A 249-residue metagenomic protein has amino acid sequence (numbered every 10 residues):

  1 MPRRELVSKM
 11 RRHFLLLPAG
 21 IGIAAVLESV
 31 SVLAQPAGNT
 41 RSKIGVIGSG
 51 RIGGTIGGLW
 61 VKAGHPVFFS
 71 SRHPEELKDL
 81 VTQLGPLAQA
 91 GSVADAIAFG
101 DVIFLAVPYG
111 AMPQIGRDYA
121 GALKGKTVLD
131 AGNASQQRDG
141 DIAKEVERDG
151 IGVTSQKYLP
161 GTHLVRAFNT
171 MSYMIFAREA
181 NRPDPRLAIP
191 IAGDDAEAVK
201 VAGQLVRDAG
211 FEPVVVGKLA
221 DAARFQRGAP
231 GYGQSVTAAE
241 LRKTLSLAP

Functional and structural regions predicted by a protein language model:
M1-G22, E28-V30: N-terminal secretory signal peptides and thylakoid transit peptides that target proteins across membranes
L16-A25, L33-D79: NAD(P)+-binding Rossmann beta1-loop-alpha1 motif at the extreme N-terminus of oxidoreductases
G38-R41, K62-V102, V107-Q114, D118-A122: Conserved N-terminal Rossmann-fold NAD(P) cofactor-binding segment
F104-A106, L129-D130, R166: Redox-cofactor binding/interface segments in oxidoreductases and associated redox assembly factors
Y119-G125, L159, R182-P183: Short, conserved loop/helix-junction motifs that constitute active-site signature segments in enzyme catalytic cores
G132-L164: Rossmann-fold NAD(P)-binding glycine/threonine-rich loop
G140-R148, V153, E179-E197: Short beta-strand and adjoining strand-loop segment in the mid-core of the Rossmann-like NAD(P)-dependent dehydrogenase
R186-P249: Active-site-lining helix/loop region of Rossmann-like oxidoreductase modules
